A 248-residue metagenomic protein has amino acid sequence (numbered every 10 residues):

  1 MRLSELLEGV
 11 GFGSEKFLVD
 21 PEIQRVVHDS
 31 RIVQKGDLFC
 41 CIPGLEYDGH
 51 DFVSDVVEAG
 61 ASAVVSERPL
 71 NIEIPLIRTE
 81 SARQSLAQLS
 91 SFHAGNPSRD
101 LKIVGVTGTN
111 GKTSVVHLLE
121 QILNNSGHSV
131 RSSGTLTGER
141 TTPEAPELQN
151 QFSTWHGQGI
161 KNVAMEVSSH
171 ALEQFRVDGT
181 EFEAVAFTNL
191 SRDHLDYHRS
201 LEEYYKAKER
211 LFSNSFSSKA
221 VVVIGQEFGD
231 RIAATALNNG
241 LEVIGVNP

Functional and structural regions predicted by a protein language model:
M1-Q88, F92, E227: N-terminal leader/targeting and accessory segments in enzymes
L7-V10, L86-A220, I224-E242: Phosphate-binding loop of NTP-binding sites
K16, V65-S66, S132, A164 (+1 more regions): A generic structural-conservation signal
V64-R68, A234-P248: Beta-strand->loop->alpha-helix junctions that form or flank phosphate-binding loops in nucleotide-handling enzymes
E80, G134, N247: Residues at the C-termini of beta-strands that transition into short coil/loop
